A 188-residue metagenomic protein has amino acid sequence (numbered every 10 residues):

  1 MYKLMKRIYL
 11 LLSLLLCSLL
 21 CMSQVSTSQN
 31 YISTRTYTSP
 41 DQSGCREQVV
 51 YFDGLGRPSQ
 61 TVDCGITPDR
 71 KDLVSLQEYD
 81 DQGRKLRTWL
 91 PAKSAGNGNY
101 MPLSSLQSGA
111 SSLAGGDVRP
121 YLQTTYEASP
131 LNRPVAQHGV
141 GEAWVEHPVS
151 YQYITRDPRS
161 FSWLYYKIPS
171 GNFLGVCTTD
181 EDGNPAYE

Functional and structural regions predicted by a protein language model:
M1-I8: Positively charged n-region of N-terminal signal peptides that target proteins for export
I8-L10, M22-E188: Acidic, low-complexity segments
L14-L15: Short, linear, compositionally biased motifs with a strong N-terminal bias
